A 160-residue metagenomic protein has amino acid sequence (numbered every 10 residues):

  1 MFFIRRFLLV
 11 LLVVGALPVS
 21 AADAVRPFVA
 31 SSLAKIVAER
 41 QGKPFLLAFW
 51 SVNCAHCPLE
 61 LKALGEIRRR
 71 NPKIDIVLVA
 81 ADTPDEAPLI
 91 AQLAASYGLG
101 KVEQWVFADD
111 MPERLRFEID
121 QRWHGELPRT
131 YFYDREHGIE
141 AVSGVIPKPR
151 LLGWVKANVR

Functional and structural regions predicted by a protein language model:
M1-I4: N-terminal secretory signal peptides that target proteins for export/translocation
R6-P18: Bacterial N-terminal signal peptides
V19-A38, K101, F107: N-terminal "domain-start" segment that seeds a small globular fold
E39-A55: Short active-site neighborhood of thiol/selenol oxidoreductases, capturing the structured segment around
S51-A55, A81-D85, D109-P112, H137-I139 (+1 more regions): Solvent-exposed loop/turn segments at secondary-structure junctions within structured extracellular/periplasmic domains
L59-Y97, P112-L115: Structural microenvironment flanking redox-active thiols in thiol-disulfide oxidoreductases
S96-L127: Short, internal strand/loop/helix patches that form the active-site neighborhood or redox-interaction surface
L127-R160: Thiol-/selenol-based redox modules, centered on thioredoxin-like and closely related oxidoreductase domains
